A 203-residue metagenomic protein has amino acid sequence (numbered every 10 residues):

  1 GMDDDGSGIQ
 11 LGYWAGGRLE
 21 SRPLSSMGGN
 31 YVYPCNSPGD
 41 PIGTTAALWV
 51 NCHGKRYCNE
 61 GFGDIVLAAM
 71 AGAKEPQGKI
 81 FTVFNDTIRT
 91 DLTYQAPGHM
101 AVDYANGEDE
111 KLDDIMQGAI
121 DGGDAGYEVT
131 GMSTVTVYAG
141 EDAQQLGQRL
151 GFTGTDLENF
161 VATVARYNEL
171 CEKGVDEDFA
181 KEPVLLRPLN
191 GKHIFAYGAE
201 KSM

Functional and structural regions predicted by a protein language model:
G1: Glycine-rich beta-alpha-beta "Rossmann" dinucleotide-binding loop(s) and their flanking helix/strand
I9, A15-F152: An anion/pyrophosphate-binding glycine-rich loop and adjacent beta-alpha core in soluble alpha-beta enzymes
L157-M203: A glycine-rich dinucleotide-binding beta-alpha-beta segment and adjacent secondary-structure elements that constitute
